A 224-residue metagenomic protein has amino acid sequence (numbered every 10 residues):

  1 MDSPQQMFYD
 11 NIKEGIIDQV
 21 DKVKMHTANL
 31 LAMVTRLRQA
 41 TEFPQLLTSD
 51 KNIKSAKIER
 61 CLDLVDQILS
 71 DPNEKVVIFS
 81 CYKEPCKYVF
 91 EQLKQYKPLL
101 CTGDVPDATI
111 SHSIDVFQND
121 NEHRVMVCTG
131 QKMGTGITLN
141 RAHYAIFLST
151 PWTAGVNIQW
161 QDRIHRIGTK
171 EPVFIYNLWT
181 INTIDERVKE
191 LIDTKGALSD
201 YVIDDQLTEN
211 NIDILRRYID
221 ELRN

Functional and structural regions predicted by a protein language model:
M1-E14, R124-D213: SF2 helicase/translocase ATPase core recognition
M1-Q5, D10, K22-I137, Q206-N224: Conserved Helicase C-terminal RecA-like lobe
